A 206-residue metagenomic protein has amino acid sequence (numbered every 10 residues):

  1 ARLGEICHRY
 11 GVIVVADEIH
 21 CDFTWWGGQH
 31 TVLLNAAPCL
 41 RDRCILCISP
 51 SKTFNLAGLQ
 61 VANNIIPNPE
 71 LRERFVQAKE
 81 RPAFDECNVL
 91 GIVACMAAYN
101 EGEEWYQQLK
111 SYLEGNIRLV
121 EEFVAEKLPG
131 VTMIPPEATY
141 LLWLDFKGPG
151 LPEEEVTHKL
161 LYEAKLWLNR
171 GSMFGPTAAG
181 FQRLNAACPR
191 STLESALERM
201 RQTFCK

Functional and structural regions predicted by a protein language model:
A1-K206: PLP-dependent class I/II
